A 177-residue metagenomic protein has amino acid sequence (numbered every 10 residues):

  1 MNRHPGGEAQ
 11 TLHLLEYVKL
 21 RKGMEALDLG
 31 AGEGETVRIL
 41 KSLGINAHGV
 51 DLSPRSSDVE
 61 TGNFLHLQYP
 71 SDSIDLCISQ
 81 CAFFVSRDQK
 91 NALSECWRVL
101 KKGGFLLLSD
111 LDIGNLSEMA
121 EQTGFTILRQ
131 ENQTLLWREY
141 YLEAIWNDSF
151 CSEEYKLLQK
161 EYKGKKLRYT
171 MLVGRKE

Functional and structural regions predicted by a protein language model:
H4-K22: Conserved alpha-helix/loop element of class I SAM-dependent methyltransferases that forms part of the SAM/SAH-binding
L27-H66: Class I SAM-dependent methyltransferase SAM/SAH-binding core
L65-C77: A short acidic, Gly/Pro-enriched loop at the edge of an enzyme's catalytic core that lines a small-molecule cofactor
L76-D88: A short SAM/SAH-binding and catalytic strip from SAM-dependent methyltransferases
K90-F105: A short glycine-rich, Lys/Arg-flanked "PGG" loop and its adjoining helix->strand segment in the class I
I113-G124: Short alpha-helix
E131-E177: Conserved Class I S-adenosyl-L-methionine
